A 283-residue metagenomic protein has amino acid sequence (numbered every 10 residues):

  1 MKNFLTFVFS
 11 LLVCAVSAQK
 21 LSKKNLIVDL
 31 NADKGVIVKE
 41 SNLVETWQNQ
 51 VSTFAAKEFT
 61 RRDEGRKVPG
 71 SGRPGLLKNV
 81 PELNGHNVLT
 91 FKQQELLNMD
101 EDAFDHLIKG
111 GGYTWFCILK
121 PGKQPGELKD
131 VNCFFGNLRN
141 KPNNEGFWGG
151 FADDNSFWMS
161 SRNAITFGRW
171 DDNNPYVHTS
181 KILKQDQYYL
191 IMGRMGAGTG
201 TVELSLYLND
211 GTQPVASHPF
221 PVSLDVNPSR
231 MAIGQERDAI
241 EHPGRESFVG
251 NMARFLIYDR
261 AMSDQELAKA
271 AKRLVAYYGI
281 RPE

Functional and structural regions predicted by a protein language model:
M1-K20: Bacterial Sec-dependent N-terminal signal peptides
Q19-L26, I37, R254-E283: Extended recognition patches within non-cytosolic domains
K39-N42, T46-A164, G198-V202, E241-H242 (+1 more regions): Extracellular glycan-recognition modules
F104-D105, H178-I182, F220-P221: Beta-strand-rich interaction surfaces with strong enrichment in secreted/lumenal proteins
W115-C117, D186-A197, L204-L206: Short tryptophan-centered beta-strand motifs in secreted/extracellular beta-sheet-rich domains of glycan-recognition
S161-L190: Short, aromatic/His-centered strand-loop micro-motif at the edge of beta-sheets
N174-V177, G211-S217: Surface-exposed loop/edge segments in extracytoplasmic proteins
A216-N251: Flexible glycan-contacting loops in extracellular carbohydrate-active proteins
